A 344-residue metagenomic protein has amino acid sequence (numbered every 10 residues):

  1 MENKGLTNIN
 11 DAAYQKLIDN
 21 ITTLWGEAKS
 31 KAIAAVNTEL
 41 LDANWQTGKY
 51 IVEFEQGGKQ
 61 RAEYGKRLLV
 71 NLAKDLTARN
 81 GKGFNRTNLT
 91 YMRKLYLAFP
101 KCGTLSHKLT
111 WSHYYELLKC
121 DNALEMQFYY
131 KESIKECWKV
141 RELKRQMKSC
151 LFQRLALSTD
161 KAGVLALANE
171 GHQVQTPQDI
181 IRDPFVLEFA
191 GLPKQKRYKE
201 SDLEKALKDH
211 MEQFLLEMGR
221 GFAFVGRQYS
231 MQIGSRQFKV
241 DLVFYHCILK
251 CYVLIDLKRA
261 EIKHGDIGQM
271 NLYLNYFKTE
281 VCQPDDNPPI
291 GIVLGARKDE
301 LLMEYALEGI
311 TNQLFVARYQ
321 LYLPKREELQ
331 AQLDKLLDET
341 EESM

Functional and structural regions predicted by a protein language model:
M1-M344: Basic, low-complexity intrinsically disordered segments
